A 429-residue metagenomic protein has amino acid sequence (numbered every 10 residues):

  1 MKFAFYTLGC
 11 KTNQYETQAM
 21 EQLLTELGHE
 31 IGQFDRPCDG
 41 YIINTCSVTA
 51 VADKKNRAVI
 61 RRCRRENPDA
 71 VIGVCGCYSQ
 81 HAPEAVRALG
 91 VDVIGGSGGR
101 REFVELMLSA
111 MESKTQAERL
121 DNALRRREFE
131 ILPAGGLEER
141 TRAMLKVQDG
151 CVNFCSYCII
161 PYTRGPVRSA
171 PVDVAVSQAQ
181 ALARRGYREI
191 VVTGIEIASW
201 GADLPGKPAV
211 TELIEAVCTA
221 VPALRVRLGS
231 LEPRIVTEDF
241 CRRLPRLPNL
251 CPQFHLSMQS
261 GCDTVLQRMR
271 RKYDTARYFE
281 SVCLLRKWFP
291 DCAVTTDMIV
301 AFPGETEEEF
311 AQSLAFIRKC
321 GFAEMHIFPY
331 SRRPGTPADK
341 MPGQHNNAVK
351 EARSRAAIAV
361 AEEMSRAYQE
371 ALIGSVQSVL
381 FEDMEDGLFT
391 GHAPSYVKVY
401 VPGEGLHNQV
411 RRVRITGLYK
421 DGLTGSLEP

Functional and structural regions predicted by a protein language model:
M1-W200, D239, L244, L250 (+7 more regions): Proteins enriched for Cys/Gly/acidic motifs involved in redox and nucleic-acid/cofactor modification
K2, V71, E189, R225-R227 (+4 more regions): Residues at or immediately flanking beta-strands
S47-A52, Y187-A220, L231-D239, L266 (+1 more regions): Conserved glycine-rich "GG(E/T)P / GGGxP" loop and the immediately following alpha-helix in the radical SAM core
F154, C158-G165, V226-R234, S260-R270 (+3 more regions): Conserved strand-turn element in the central/C-terminal portion of the radical SAM core barrel that lines
A175, V192, L228, L256 (+5 more regions): Conserved, mostly hydrophobic/aromatic
R184, T211-R225, T237-T296: Radical SAM/AdoMet-radical enzyme domain recognition
E305, C320-F322: Contiguous mid-protein beta-loop-alpha structural module that forms a pocket-lining wall or clamp of enzyme active
K340-P429: Terminal RNA-binding accessory module
